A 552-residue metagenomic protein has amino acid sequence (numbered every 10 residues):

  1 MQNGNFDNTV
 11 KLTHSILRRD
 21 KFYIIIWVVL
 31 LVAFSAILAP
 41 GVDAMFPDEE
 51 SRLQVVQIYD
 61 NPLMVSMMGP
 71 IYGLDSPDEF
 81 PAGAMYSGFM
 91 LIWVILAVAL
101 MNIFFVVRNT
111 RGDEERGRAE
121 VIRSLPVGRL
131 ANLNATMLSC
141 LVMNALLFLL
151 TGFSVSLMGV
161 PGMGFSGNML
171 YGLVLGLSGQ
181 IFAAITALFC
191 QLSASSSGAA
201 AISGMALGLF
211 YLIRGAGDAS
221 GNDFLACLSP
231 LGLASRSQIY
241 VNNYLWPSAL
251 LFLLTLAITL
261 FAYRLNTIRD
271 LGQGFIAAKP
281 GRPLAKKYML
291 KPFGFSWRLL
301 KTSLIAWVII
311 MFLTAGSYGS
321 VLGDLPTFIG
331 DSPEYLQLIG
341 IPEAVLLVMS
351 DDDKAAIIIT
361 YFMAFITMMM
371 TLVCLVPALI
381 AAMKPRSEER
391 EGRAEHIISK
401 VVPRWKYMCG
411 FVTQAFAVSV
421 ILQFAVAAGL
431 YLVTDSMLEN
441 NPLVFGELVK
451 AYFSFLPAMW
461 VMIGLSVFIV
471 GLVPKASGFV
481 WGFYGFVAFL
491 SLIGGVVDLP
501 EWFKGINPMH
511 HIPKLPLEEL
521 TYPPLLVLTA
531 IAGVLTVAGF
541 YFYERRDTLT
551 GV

Functional and structural regions predicted by a protein language model:
Q2, I16, K21, L256-I305 (+4 more regions): Junction motif at the cytosolic side of a transmembrane helix
Q2-F6, V42-E79, A199, M205-F261 (+3 more regions): Terminal transmembrane helical anchor/hairpin motif
N3, E120, S124-L125, G272-P292 (+2 more regions): Juxtamembrane inter-helical linkers in multi-pass membrane proteins
V10-V32, C190-M205, F293-M311, P474-Y484: Alpha-helical transmembrane segments and their helix-start/interface "positive-inside/aromatic belt" motifs in integral
F22, S166, G176-L209, I213 (+1 more regions): A structural motif at transmembrane helix-loop-helix junctions in multipass membrane proteins
Y86-R111, T151, Y361-M383: Long, hydrophobic alpha-helical segments
I103-L125, A378-I398: Transmembrane helix boundary and interhelical loop/hinge segments in multi-pass membrane proteins
L138-S193, A381, G410-S466: Secretory targeting signals
